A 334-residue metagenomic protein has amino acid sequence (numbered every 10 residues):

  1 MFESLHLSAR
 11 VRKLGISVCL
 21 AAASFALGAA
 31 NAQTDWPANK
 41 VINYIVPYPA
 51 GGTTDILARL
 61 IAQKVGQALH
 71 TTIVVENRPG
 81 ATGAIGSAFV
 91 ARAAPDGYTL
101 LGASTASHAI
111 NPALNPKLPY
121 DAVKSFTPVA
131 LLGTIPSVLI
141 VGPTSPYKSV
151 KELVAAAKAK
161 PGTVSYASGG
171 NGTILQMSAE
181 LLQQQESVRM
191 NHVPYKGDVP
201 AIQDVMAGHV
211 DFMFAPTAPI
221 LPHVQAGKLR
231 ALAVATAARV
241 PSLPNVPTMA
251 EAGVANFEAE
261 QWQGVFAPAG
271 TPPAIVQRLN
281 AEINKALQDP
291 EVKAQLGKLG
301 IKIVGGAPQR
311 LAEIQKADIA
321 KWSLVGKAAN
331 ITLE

Functional and structural regions predicted by a protein language model:
M1-N39, L333-E334: Short, low-complexity disordered leader/linker segments with a strong preference for bacterial N-terminal type II
F2, A38-V41, Q185, E251 (+1 more regions): An extracytoplasmic/periplasmic, membrane-proximal ligand-sensing/linker region
A32-K124, T163, N171, S187-D211 (+4 more regions): N-terminal (or domain-start) structured segment
A32-T34, S125-V129, A250-N256: Short beta-strand/turn micro-motifs at beta-sheet edges
R92-Y98, T105, A113-P200, M249 (+1 more regions): Hinge/capping helix and adjacent helix->loop/strand transition within the periplasmic-binding protein
L100-A103, L131, Y195, F214-P216 (+3 more regions): Short beta-strand and adjacent tight-turn residues that come in two discontinuous sequence segments and form the edges
T134, I220-Q288, A317-A320: C-terminal lobe and pocket-closing loops of periplasmic/extracytoplasmic Venus-flytrap solute-binding proteins
